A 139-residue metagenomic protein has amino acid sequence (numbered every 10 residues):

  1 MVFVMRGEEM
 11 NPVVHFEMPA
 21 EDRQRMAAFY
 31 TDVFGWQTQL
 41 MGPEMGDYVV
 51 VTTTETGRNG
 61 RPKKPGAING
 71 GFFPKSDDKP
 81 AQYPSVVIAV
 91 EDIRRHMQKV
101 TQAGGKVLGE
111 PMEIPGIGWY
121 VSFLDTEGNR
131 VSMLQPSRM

Functional and structural regions predicted by a protein language model:
V2-E9, M18, Q39-M41, M97-M139: Vicinal oxygen chelate
V2-F29, Y83-V86, V90, Q135-M139: N-terminal beta-strand motif that seeds the catalytic metal site of vicinal oxygen chelate
M10, E17-G66: Core segments of cupin and vicinal oxygen chelate
V13-E21, F73-K99, W119-L124: Vicinal oxygen chelate
A28, D32, R95-Q102: Replace "anionic and nucleotidyl ligands
E44-Y48, P80-Q82, I114-W119: Short acidic/glycine-enriched loop/turn segments that link adjacent beta-strands
I68-G70: LRR flanking "cap" motifs
F72-P74, P136-S137: Acetyl-CoA-dependent GNAT
